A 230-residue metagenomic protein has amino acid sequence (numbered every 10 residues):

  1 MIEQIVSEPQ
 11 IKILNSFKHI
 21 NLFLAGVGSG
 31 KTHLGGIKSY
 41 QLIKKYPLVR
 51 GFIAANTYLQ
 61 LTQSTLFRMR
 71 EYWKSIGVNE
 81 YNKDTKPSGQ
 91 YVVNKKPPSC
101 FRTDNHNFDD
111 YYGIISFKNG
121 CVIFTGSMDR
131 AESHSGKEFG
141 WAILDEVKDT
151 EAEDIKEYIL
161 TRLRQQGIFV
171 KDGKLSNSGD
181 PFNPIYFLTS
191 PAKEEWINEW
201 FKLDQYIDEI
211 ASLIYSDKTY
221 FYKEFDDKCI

Functional and structural regions predicted by a protein language model:
M1-I230: Phosphate/NTP-binding elements of NTP-utilizing enzymes
